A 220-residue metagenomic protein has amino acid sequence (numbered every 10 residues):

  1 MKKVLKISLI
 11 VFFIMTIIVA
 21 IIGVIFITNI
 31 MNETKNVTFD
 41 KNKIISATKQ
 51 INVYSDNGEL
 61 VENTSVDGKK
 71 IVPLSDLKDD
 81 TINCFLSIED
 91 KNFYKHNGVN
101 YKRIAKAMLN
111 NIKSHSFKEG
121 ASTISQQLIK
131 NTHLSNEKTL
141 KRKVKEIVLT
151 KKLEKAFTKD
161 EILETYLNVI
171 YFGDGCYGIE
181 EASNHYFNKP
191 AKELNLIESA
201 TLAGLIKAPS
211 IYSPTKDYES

Functional and structural regions predicted by a protein language model:
K2-S220: Juxtamembrane regions of bacterial inner-membrane/periplasmic proteins, predominantly the peptidoglycan biogenesis
